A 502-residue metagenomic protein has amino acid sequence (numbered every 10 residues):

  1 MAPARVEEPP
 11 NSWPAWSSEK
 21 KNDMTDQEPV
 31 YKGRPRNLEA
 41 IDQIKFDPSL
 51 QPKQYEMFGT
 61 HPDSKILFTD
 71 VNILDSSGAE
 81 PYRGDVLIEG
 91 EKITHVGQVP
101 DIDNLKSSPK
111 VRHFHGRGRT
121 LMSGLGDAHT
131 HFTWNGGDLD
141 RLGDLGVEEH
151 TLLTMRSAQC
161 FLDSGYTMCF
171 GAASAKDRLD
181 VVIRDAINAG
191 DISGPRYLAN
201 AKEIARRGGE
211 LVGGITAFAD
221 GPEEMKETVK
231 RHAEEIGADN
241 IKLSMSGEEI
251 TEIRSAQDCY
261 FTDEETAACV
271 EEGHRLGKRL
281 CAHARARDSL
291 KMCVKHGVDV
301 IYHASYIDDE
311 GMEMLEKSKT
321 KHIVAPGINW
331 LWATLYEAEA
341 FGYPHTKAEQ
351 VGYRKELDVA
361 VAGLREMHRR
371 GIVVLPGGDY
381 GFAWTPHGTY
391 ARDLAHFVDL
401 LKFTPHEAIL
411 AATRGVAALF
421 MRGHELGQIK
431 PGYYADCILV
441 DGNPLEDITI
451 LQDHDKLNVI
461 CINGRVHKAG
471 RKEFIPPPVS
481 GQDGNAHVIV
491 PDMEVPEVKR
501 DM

Functional and structural regions predicted by a protein language model:
L38-I66, I73, S77-M122: Histidine-rich, glycine-flanked metal-binding segment
H113, R119-D185, H296: Metal-associated gating/positioning segment near the N- to mid-region
W134-H150, L162, A201, R206-G214 (+2 more regions): Active-site gating loops and adjacent loop-to-helix segments of metal-dependent hydrolytic enzymes
G136-L139, D180-V181, T251-E252, L290-H296 (+4 more regions): Histidine/acidic-residue-rich catalytic or RNA/ligand-binding cores of hydrolases and nuclease-related proteins
L153-D180, G194-E203, A238-T251, K278-R279 (+3 more regions): Divalent metal-dependent hydrolysis catalytic cores, especially in the metallo-beta-lactamase
D185-E203, Q257-A282, H322-I328: Alpha-helix-loop-beta-strand connector modules within alpha/beta enzyme cores
R275, H345-A348, D358-N443, D501: His/Asp/Glu-enriched, well-ordered alpha-helical/loop segment that forms or immediately abuts the divalent-metal
A412-R414, P431-P478: C-terminal cap of metal-dependent C-N hydrolases
